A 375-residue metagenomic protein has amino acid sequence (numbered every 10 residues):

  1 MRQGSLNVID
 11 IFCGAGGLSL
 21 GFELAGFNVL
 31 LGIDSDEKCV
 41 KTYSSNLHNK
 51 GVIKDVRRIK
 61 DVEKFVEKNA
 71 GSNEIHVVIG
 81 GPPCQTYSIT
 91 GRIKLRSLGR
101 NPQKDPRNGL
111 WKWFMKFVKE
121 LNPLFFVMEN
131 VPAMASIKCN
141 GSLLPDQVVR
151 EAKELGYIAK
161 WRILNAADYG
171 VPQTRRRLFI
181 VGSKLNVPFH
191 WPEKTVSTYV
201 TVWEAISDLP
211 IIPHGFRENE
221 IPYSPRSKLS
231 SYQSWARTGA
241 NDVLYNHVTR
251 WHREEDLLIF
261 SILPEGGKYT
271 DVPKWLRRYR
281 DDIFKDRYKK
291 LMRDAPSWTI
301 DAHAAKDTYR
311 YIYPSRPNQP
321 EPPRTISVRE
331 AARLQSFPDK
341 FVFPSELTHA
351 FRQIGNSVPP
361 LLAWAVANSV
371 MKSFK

Functional and structural regions predicted by a protein language model:
M1-R2, V366: S-adenosyl-L-methionine-dependent nucleic acid methyltransferase catalytic domains
R2-N122, P132-L143: Core alpha/beta nucleotide-donor-binding catalytic domains of modification enzymes
D36, D61-F65, I163-A167, D282-D286: Short alpha-helical segments and helix-capping/turn motifs at coil-helix boundaries
F65-S72, I89-R278: Class I S-adenosyl-L-methionine
P82-T86, G91, K184, A304 (+1 more regions): Short, small-residue-rich loop/turn micro-motifs
S231-K375: C-terminal target-recognition/interaction regions appended to catalytic cores
